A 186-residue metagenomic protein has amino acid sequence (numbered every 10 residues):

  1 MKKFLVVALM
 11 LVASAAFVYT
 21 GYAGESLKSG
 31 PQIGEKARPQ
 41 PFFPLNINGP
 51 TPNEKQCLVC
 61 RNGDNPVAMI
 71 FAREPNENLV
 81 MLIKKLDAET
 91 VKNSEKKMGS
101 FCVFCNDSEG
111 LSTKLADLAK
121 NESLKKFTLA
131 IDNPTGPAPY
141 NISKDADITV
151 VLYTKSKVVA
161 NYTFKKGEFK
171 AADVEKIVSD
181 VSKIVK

Functional and structural regions predicted by a protein language model:
A8-A16: Bacterial N-terminal signal peptides
Y19-P44: N-proximal helix/coil linker or "cap" segments that precede and/or mark the start of modular domains
F43, L118-S143: Short, internal strand/loop/helix patches that form the active-site neighborhood or redox-interaction surface
F43-V67, A88: A short beta-strand-turn-helix
Q56-M81, M98-F101: Short active-site neighborhood of thiol/selenol oxidoreductases, capturing the structured segment around
N62, P134-V174: Thiol/disulfide oxidoreductase modules built on the thioredoxin-like
N76-V91, S112-K114, L118: Typically the conserved alpha-helix immediately C-terminal to a functionally engaged Cys/Sec in thioredoxin-like
K96-L111, L124-G136: Thiol-based oxidoreductase modules, predominantly thioredoxin-like and allied folds used for disulfide exchange
